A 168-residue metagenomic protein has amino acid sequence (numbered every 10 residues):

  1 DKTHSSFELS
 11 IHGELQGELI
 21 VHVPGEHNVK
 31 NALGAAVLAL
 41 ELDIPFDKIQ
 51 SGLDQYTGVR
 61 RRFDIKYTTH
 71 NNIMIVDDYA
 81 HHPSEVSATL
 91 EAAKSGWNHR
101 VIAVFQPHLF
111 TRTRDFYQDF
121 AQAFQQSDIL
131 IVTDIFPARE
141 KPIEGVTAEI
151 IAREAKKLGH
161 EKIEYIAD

Functional and structural regions predicted by a protein language model:
T3, F7, I11-I129, R153: Nucleotide phosphate-binding/pyrophosphate-handling subdomain across enzymes that bind or process nucleotide phosphates
A121-D168: C-terminal helical cap/extension that packs against the catalytic core of soluble nucleotide-cofactor enzymes
